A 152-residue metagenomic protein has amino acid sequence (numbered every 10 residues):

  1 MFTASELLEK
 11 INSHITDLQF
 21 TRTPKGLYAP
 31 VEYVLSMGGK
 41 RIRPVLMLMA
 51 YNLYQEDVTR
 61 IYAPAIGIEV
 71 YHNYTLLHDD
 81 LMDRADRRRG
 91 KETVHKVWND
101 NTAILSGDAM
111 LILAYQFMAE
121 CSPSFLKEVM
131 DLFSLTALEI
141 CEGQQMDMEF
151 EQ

Functional and structural regions predicted by a protein language model:
M1-Q19: N-terminal amphipathic/basic leader segments beginning at the initiator methionine
T16, F20-Q152: Mg2+-dependent prenyl diphosphate-binding active-site environment of isoprenoid biosynthetic enzymes
